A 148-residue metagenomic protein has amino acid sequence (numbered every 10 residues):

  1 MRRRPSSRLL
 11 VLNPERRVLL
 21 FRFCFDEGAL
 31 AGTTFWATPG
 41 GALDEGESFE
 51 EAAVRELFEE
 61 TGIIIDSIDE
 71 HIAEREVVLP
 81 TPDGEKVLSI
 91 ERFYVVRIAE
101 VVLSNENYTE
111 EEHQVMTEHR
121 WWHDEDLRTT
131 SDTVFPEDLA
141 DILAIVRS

Functional and structural regions predicted by a protein language model:
M1-A37: N-terminal strand-loop-strand
R4, T33-T38, D66, V87-F93: Short connector loops at helix/strand junctions that flank enzyme active sites, especially segments positioning acidic
V11, R22, V95-R97, W121-D126: Short, well-ordered beta-strand micro-motif
C24, F49, Y108-T109: Residue-level structural signal for beta-strand termini and adjacent loop
T33-F35, E100-S148: Nudix hydrolase/Nudix homology domain
T38-I72: The catalytic Nudix box helix
L43, I65, R75, I98 (+1 more regions): Hydrophobic pocket-lining residues within nucleotide cofactor-binding pockets
E76-N107, R120, I142: Active-site-adjacent beta-strand/loop module that shapes the phosphate/pyrophosphate-binding cleft
